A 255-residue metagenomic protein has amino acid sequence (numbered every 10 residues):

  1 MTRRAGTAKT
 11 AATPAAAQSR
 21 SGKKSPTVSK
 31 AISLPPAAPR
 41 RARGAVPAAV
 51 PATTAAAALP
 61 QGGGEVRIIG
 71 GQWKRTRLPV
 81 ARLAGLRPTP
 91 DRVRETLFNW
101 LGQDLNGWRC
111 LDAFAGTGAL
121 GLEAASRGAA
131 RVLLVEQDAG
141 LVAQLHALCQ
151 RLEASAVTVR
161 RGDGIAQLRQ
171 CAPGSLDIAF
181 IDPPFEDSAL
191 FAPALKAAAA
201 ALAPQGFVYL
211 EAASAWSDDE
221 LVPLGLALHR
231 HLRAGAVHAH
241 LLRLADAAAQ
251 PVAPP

Functional and structural regions predicted by a protein language model:
M1-P255: Class I S-adenosyl-L-methionine-dependent methyltransferase catalytic core
